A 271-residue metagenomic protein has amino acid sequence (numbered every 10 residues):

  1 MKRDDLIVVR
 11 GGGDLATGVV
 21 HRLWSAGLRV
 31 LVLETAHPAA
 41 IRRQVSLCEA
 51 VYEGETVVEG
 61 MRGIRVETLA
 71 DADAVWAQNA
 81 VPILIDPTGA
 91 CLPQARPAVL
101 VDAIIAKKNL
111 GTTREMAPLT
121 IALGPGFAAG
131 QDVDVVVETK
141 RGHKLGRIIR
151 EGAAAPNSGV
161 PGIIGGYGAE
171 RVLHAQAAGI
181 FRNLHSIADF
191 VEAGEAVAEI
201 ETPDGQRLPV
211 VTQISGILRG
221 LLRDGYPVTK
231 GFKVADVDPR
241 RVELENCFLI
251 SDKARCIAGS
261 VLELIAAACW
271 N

Functional and structural regions predicted by a protein language model:
M1-N271: Well-ordered secondary-structure scaffolds
